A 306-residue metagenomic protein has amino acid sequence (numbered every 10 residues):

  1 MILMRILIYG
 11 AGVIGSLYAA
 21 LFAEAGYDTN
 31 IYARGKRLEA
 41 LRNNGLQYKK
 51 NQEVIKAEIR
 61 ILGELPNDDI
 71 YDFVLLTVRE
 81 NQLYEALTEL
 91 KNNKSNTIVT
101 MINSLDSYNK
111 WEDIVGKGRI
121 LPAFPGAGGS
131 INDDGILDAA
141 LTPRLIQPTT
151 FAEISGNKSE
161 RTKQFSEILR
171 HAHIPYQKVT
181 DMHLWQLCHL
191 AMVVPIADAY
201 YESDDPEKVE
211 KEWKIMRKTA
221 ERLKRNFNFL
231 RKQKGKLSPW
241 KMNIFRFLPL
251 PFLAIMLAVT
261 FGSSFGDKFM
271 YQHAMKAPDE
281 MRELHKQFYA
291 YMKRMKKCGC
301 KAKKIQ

Functional and structural regions predicted by a protein language model:
I2-V54: NAD(P)+-binding Rossmann beta1-loop-alpha1 motif at the extreme N-terminus of oxidoreductases
I6, D28-T29, I98, I120 (+1 more regions): Hydrophobic anchor at the start of a short beta-strand that flanks the dinucleotide cofactor-binding loop
A40, Q164, I168, R217-K232 (+1 more regions): A non-catalytic, amphipathic alpha-helix used as a structural packing/dimerization or gating element in enzyme scaffolds
V54-D138: Rossmann-like NAD(P)(H) cofactor-binding subdomain of soluble oxidoreductases
N109-W185: Rossmann-fold dinucleotide-binding core
D138-A152, Y201-K211, S264-M275: Helix-loop-beta segment of a Rossmann-like dinucleotide-binding subdomain
H183-E210, K214-F227: Active-site-proximal catalytic alpha-helix in oxidoreductases
F227, R231-Q306: NAD(P)-dependent Rossmann-like dehydrogenase/reductase catalytic/cofactor-binding core
